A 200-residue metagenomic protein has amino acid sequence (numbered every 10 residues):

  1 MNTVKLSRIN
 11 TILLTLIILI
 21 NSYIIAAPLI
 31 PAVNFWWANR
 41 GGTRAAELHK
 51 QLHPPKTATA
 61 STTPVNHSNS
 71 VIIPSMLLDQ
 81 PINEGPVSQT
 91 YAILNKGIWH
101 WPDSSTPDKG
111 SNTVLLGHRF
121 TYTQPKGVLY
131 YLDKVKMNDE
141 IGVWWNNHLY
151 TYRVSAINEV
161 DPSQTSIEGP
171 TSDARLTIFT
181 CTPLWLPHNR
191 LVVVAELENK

Functional and structural regions predicted by a protein language model:
M1-I9: N-terminal Lys/Arg-rich, disordered targeting/topogenic segments
R8-H148, Y152-K200: Solvent-exposed, non-transmembrane regions of membrane-associated and secreted proteins
